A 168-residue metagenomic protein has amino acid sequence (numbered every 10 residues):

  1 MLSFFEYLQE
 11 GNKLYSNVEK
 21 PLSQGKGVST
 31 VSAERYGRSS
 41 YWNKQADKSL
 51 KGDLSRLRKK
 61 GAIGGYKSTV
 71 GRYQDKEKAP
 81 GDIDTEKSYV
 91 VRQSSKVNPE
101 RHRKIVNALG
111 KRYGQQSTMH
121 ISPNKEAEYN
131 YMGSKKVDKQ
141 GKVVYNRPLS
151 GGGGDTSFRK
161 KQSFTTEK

Functional and structural regions predicted by a protein language model:
L2-G61, K67, T166-K168: N-terminal, charge-rich interaction modules
L14-E19, T69-A79, K104-N107: Short secondary-structure capping micro-motifs at structural edges
G25-V28, T85-S88, G114-S117: Short, surface-exposed beta-edge/turn micro-motifs
S32-R38, Q93-K96, I121-E126: Short, flexible beta-strand-to-coil junctions
L57-V97: Short, intrinsically disordered low-complexity segments
Q74, I121-K136: Short proline/glycine- and acidic-rich turn/helix-capping motifs at secondary-structure junctions
E100-N124: Short, compact, well-ordered microdomains
Q140-K168: A recognition module on extended beta-rich or small alphabeta surfaces enriched in W/G with H and D/E
